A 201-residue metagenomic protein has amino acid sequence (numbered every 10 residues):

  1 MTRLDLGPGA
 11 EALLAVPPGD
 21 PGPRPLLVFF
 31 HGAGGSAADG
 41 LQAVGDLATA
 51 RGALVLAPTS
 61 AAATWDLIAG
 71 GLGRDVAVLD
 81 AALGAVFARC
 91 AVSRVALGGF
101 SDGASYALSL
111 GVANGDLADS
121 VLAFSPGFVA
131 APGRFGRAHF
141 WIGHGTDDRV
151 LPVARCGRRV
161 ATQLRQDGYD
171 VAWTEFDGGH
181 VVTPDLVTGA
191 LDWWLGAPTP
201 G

Functional and structural regions predicted by a protein language model:
M1-L26, G71, A77, G98 (+4 more regions): A domain-start/cap signature at the N-terminus of enzymes
T2-V16, P23-C90: Serine-hydrolase catalytic machinery in alpha/beta-hydrolase-like enzymes
Q42, P152-T162: Short alpha-helix in the alpha/beta-hydrolase fold that links the catalytic acid
F87, S93-R137: Primarily recognizes the serine-hydrolase "nucleophile elbow" in alpha/beta-hydrolase and SGNH/GDSL folds
F135-F140, D167-Y169: Short, proline-enriched alpha-helix->beta-strand connector loops that line the catalytic pocket of alpha/beta-hydrolase
W141-D148: Short beta-strand/loop motif that positions the catalytic acidic residue of the alpha/beta-hydrolase fold
F176-V182: Histidine-bearing beta->alpha loop at or near hydrolase active sites
